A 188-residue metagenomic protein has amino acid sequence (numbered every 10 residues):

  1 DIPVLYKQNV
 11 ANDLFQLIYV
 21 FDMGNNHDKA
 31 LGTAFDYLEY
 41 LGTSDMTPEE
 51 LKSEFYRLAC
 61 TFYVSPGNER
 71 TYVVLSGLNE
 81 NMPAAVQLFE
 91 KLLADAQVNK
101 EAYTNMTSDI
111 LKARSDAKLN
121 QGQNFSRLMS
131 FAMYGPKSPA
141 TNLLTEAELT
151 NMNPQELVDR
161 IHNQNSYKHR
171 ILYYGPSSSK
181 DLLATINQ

Functional and structural regions predicted by a protein language model:
D1-V4, L31, Q188: Short intrinsically disordered, low-complexity coil segments enriched in acidic
I2-N12: N- or domain-start disorder-to-order transition segments that initiate the globular core
A11-E39, T43-D95, M106-S115, N120-N151 (+1 more regions): M16 family metallopeptidases and their MPP-like homologs
K91-K100, Q188: A common structural junction motif
I161-N163: Replace "in large, NTP-powered and nucleic-acid-processing enzymes" with "in large, NTP-powered factors and other
R170-Q188: An aromatic/glycine/proline-enriched structural segment found at the starts of mature extracellular/organellar domains
